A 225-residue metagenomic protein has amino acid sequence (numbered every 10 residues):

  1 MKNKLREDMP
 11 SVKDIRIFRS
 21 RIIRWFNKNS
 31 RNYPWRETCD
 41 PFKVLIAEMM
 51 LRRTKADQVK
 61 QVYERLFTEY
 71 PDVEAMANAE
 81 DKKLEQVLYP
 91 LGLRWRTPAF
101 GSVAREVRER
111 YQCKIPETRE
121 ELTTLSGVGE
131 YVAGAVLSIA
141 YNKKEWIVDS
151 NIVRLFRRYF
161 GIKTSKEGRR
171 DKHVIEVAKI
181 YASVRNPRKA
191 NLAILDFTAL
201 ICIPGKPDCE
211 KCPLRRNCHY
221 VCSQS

Functional and structural regions predicted by a protein language model:
K2-N3: RNA-binding accessory domains that recognize and position tRNA/RNA substrates
R6, V12, W25-Q224: Catalytic cores of DNA base-excision repair glycosylases
F18-W25: Thiotemplate assembly-line natural product biosynthesis machinery
